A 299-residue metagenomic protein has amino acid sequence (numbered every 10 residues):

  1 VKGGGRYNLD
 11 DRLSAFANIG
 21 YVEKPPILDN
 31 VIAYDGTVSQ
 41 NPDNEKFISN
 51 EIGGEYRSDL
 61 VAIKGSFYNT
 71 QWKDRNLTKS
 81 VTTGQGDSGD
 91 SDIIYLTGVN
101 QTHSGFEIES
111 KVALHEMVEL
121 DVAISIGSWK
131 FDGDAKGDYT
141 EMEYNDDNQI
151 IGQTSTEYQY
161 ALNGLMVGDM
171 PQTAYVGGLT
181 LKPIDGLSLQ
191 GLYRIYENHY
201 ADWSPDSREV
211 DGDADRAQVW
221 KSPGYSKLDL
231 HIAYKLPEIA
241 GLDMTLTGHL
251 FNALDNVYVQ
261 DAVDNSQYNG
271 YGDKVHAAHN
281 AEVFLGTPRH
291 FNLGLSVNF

Functional and structural regions predicted by a protein language model:
V1, D11-L13, I19-E23, N44-N50 (+10 more regions): Transmembrane beta-barrel architecture of outer-membrane proteins
R6, A17, I48-N50, E119 (+1 more regions): Conserved C-terminal beta-signal and adjacent last beta-strands/turns of outer-membrane beta-barrel proteins
Y7-E51, A62, F67-T97, K136-G137 (+3 more regions): Surface-exposed extracellular loop regions of Gram-negative outer-membrane beta-barrel proteins, predominantly
Y34-N41, S49, S91-T97, G105-E107 (+3 more regions): Extracellular loop and loop/strand-boundary signature of outer-membrane beta-barrel proteins
S58, T83-G86, N145, P183 (+1 more regions): Acidic surface patches and DE-rich sequence motifs
L60-A62, G186: Structural motif
N69-Q71, Y95-D206, S296: Gram-negative outer-membrane beta-barrel transporters
